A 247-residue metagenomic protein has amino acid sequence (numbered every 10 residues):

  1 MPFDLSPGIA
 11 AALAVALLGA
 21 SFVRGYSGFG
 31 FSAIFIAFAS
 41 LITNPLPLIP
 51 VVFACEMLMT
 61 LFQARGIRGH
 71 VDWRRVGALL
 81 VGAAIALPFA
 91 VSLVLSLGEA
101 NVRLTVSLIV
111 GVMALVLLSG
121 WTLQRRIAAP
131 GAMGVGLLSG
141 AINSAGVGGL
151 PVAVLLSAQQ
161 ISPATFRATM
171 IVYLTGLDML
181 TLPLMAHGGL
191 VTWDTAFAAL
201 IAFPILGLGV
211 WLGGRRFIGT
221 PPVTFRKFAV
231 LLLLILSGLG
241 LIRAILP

Functional and structural regions predicted by a protein language model:
M1-G8, P247: Short, strongly hydrophobic alpha-helical membrane anchors
L5-L13, Q124-P130: Membrane-interfacial loop-to-helix junctions in multi-pass transporters
A10-G77, G136, G140-N143, L150-G207: Small-residue-rich hydrophobic segments that form or flank transmembrane alpha-helices in multi-pass membrane proteins
P50-M57, R75-I85, V102-V110: Specific alpha-helical transmembrane segments that line the substrate/conduction pathway and gating interfaces
A64-A78, V94-L104, L123-G131, V191-F197 (+1 more regions): Interfacial helix-loop-helix linkers and transmembrane-helix boundary segments in multi-pass membrane proteins
A84-V91, L95, E99-S119, L200-G213 (+1 more regions): Selective transmembrane alpha-helices of multi-pass membrane proteins
T105-G146: Hydrophobic, well-structured mid-protein blocks that either form specific transmembrane helices
